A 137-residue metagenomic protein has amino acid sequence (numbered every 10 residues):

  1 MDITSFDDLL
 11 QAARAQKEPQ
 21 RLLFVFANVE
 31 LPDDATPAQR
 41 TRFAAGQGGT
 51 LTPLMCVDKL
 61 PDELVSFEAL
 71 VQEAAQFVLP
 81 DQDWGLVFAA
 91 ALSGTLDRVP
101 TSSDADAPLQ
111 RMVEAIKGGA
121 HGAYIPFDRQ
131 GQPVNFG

Functional and structural regions predicted by a protein language model:
M1-R40: N-terminal, charge-rich interaction modules
P19-L22, D83-V87, G122-A123: Short, surface-exposed beta-edge/turn micro-motifs
V25-P32, A90-T95, Q130: Short, flexible beta-strand-to-coil junctions
G46-T50, P108-A123: Structural alpha-beta junctions
G48-V65: Acidic/glycine-enriched edge-of-secondary-structure segments
D62-V78, P133-F136: Intrinsic, low-complexity N-terminal interaction/targeting segments
Q72-K117: Amphipathic protein-protein interaction modules
I116-G137: Glycine-rich, aromatic-bearing surface loops/beta-hairpins
